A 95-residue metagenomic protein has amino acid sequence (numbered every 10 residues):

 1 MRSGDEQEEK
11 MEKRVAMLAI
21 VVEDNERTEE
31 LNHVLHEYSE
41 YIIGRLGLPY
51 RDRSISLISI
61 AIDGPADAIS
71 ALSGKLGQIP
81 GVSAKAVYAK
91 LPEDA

Functional and structural regions predicted by a protein language model:
R2-A95: Long, contiguous binding/interaction regions
